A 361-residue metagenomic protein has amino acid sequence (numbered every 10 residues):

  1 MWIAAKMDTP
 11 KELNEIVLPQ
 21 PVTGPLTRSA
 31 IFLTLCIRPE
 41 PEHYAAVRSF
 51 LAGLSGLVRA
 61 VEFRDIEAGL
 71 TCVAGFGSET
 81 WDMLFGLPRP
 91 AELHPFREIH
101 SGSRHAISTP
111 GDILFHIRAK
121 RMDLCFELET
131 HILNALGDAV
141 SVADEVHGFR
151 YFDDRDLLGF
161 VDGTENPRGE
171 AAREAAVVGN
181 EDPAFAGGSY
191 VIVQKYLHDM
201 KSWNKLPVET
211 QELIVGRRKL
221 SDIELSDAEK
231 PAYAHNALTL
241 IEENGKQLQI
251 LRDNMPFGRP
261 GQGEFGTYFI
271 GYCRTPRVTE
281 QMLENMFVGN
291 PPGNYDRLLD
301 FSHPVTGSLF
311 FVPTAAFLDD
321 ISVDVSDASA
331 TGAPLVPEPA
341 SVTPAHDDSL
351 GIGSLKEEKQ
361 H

Functional and structural regions predicted by a protein language model:
W2-G353: Long, histidine/aromatic-enriched segments associated with O2/redox biology
E357-Q360: Eukaryotic intrinsically disordered, low-complexity regions enriched in proline and serine/threonine with abundant
